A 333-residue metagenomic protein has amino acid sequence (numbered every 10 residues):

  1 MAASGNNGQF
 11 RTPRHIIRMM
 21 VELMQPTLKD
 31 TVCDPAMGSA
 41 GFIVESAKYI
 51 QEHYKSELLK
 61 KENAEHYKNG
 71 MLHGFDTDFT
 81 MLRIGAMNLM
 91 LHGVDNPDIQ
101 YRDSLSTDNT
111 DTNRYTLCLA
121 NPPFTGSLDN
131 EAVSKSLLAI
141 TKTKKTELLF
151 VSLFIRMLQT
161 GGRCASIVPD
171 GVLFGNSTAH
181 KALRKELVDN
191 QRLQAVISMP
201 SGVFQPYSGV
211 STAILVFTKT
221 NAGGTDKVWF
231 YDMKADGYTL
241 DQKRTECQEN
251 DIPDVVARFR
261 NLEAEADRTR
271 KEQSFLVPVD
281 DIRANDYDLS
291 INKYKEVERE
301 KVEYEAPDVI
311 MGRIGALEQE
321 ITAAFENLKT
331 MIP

Functional and structural regions predicted by a protein language model:
M1-S4: Long recognition/docking surfaces used for binding and targeting
N6-A120, T125-S127, S136, K144 (+4 more regions): Conserved S-adenosyl-L-methionine
S106-D108, T112-P333: A conserved structural/catalytic subdomain of Rossmann-like adenosyl-cofactor enzymes
